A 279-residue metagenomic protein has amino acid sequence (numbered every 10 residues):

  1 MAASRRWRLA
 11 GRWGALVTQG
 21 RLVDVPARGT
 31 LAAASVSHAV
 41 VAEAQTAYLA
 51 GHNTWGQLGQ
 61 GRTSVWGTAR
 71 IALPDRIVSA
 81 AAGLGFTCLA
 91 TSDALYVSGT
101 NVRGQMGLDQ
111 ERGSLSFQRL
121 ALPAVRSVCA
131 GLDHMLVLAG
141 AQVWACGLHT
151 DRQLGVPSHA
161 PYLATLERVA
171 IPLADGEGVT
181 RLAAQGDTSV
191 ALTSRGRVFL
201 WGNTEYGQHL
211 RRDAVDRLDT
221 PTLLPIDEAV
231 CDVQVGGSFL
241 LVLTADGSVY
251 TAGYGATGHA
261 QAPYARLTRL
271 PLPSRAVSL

Functional and structural regions predicted by a protein language model:
M1-L279: Eukaryote-biased RCC1-like beta-propeller repeat architecture
